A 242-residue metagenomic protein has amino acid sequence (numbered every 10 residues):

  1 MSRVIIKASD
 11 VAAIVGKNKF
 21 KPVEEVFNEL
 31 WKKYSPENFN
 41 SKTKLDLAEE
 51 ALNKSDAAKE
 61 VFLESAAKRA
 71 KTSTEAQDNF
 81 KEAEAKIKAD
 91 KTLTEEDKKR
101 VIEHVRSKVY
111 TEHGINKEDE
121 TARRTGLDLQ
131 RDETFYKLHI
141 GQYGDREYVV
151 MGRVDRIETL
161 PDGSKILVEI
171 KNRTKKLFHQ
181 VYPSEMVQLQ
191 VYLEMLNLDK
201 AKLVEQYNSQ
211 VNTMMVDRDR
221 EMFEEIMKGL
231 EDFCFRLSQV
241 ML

Functional and structural regions predicted by a protein language model:
M1-R124, D128: Charged, glycine-rich intrinsically disordered N-terminal tails and low-complexity linkers that flank
D128-M241: Nucleic-acid nuclease catalytic cores
